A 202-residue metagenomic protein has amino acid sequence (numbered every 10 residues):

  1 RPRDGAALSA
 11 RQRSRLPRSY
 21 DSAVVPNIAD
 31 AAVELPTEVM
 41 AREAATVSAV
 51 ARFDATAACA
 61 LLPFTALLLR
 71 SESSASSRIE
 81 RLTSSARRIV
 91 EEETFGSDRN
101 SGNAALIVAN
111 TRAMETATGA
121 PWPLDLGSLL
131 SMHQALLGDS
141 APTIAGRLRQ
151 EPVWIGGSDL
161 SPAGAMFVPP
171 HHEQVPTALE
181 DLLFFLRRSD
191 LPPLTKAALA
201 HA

Functional and structural regions predicted by a protein language model:
R1-A202: FIC/Doc superfamily catalytic core
